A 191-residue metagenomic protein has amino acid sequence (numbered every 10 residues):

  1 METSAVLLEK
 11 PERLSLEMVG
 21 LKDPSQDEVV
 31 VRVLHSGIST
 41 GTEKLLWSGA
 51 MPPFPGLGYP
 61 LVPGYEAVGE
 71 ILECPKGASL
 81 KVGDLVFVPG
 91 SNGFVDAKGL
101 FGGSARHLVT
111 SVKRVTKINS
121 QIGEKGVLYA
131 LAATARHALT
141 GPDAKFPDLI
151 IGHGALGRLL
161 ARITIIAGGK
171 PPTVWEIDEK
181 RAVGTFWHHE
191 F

Functional and structural regions predicted by a protein language model:
M1-S4: Extreme N-terminal starter segment of soluble prokaryotic enzymes
K10-E12, S25: Residue-level recognition of beta-strand termini and adjacent short loop/turns
E12-G20: Short glycine/threonine/proline-enriched tight-turn/helix- or strand-capping micro-motif at secondary-structure
K22-I38, A50-N92, Q121: Glycine-rich beta-strand-centered segment in the early N-terminal region that forms part of a ligand/cofactor-binding
H35, N92, R114, G154 (+1 more regions): Flexible, active-site-proximal loop/turn residues at the rims of small-molecule/cofactor binding pockets and catalytic
T40-W47: Cytochrome P450 core scaffold surrounding the K-helix E-X-X-R motif and the conserved "meander" helix-loop region
V86-I151: NAD(P)H dinucleotide-binding glycine-rich loop of Rossmann-like/cofactor-binding domains, especially the beta1-alpha1
I122-F191: Mid-domain Rossmann-like dinucleotide-binding core that forms the NAD(H)/NADP(H) cofactor-binding site
